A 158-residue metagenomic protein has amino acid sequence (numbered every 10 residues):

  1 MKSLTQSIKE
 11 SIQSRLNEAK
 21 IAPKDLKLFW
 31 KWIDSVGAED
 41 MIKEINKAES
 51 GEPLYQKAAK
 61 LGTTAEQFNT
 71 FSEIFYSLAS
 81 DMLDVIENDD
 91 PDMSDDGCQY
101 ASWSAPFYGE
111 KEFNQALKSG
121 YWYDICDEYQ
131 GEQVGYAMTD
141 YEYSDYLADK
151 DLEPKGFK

Functional and structural regions predicted by a protein language model:
M1-G62: N-terminal leader/targeting peptides and immediately adjacent processing regions
K2-S3, S50, S94, Q133-Y136: Secondary-structure junction/capping motif
A22-D25, L61-T64, Y100, V134-T139 (+1 more regions): Short linear sequence motifs
D34-G37, E73, D151: Short linear sequence elements within intrinsically disordered, low-complexity coil regions
E52-G131: Core of folded catalytic or high-affinity ligand/protein-binding domains in predominantly eukaryotic proteins
K111-Q115, S119-K158: Basic, alpha-helical nucleic-acid-binding regions used in initiation and control of genome expression
